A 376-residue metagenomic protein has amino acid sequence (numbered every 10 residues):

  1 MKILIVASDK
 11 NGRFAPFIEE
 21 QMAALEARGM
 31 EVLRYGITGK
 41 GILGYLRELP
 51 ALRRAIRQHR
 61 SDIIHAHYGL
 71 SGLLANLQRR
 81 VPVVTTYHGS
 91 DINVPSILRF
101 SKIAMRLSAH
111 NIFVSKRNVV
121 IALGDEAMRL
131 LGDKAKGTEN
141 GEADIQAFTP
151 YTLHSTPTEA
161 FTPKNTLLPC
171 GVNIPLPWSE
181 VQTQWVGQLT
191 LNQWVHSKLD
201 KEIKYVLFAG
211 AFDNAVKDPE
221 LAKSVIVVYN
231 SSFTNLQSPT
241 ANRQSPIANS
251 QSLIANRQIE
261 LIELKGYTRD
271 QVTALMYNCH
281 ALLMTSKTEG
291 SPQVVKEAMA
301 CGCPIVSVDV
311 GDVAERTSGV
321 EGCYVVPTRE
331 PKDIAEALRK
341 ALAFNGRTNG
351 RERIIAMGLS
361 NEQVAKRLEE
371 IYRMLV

Functional and structural regions predicted by a protein language model:
I56, M105, A274-C279: Short alpha-helical donor nucleotide-sugar binding micro-motif in glycosyltransferases
A66-S71: Short His-centered aromatic/hydrophobic patch
A109-K134, Y151-N165, V172: A short, active-site helix/loop in glycosyltransferases that binds the activated sugar's phosphate group
A160, L168-V172, Q184-K217, K223-N230: Conserved donor-binding/catalytic core segment of Leloir-type glycosyltransferases
V181, R329, A343-M374: A charged, aromatic-enriched C-terminal amphipathic alpha-helix characteristic of glycosyltransferases across folds
K287: Aromatic "clamp/platform" in nucleotide-sugar-dependent glycosyltransferases that forms part of the donor/acceptor
P304-S307: Short hydrophobic beta-strand element within catalytic cores of glycosyltransferases and related nucleotide-activated
G319-P331, R339-N345: Conserved acidic donor-binding segment of nucleotide-sugar-dependent glycosyltransferases
